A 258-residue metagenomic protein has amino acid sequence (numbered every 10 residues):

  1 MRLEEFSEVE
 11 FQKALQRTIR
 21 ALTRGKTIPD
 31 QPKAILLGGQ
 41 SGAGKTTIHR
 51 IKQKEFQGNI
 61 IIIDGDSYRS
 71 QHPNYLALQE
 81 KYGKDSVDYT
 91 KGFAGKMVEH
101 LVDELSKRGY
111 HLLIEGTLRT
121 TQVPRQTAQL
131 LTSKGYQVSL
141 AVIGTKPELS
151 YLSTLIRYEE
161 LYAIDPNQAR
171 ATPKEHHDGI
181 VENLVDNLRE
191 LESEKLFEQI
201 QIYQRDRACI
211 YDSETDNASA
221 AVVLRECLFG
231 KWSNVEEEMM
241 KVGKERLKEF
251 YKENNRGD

Functional and structural regions predicted by a protein language model:
M1-K26: N-terminal pre-Walker A segment at the start of P-loop NTPase domains
R24-P32, E104-S106: Phosphate-binding P-loop
Q40-S41: The conserved Walker
K45: Conserved lysine of the Walker
I48: Hydrophobic positions on the alpha1 helix immediately C-terminal to the Walker A/P-loop
I60-Q129: Conserved nucleotide-sensing/catalytic segment adjacent to the nucleotide-binding pocket in NTP-handling enzymes
T132-T154: Conserved phosphate-donor/acceptor-positioning beta-strand/loop module used by diverse small-molecule
L152-D258: Conserved GTP-binding G-domain of TRAFAC-class P-loop NTPases and closely related GTPase folds
